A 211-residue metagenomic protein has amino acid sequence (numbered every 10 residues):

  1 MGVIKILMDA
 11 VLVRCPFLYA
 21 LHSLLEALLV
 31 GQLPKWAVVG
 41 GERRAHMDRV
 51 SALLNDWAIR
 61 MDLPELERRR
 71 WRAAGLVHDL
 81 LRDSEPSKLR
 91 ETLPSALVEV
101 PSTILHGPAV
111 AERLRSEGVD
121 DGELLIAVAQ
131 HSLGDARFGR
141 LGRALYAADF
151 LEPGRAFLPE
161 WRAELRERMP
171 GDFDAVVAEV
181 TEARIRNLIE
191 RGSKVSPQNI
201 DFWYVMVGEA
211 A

Functional and structural regions predicted by a protein language model:
G2-I4: Non-catalytic terminal extensions that flank enzyme cores
I6-G40: Generic N-terminal amphipathic, Lys/Arg-enriched alpha-helix
L12, M169-P170, I185: N-terminal hydrophobic signal/anchor transmembrane helix of membrane proteins
H22-E26, V30, S51, N55 (+2 more regions): An amphipathic alpha-helix signature
K35-V38, A45-H46, N55, M61-A178: Divalent metal-dependent catalytic cores for phosphoryl transfer on phosphate-bearing substrates
V176-R186: Amphipathic, Lys/Arg-enriched alpha-helical patches that create a basic surface for binding polyanionic ligands
R186-A211: Charged phosphate-binding loop/patch that engages nucleotide di/tri-phosphates or the phosphate backbone of nucleic
